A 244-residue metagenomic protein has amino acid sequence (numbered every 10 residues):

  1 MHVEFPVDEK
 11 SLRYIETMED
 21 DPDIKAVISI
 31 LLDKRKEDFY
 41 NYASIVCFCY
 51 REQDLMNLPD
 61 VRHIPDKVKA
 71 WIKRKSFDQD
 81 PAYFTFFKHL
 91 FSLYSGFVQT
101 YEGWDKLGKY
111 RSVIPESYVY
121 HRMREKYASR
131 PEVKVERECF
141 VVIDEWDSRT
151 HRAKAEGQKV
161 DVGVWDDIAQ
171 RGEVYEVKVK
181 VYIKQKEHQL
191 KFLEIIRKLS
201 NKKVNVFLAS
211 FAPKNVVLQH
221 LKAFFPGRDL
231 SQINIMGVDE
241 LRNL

Functional and structural regions predicted by a protein language model:
M1-L244: Intrinsically disordered, low-complexity Ser/Thr/Pro/Gly-rich regulatory segments
